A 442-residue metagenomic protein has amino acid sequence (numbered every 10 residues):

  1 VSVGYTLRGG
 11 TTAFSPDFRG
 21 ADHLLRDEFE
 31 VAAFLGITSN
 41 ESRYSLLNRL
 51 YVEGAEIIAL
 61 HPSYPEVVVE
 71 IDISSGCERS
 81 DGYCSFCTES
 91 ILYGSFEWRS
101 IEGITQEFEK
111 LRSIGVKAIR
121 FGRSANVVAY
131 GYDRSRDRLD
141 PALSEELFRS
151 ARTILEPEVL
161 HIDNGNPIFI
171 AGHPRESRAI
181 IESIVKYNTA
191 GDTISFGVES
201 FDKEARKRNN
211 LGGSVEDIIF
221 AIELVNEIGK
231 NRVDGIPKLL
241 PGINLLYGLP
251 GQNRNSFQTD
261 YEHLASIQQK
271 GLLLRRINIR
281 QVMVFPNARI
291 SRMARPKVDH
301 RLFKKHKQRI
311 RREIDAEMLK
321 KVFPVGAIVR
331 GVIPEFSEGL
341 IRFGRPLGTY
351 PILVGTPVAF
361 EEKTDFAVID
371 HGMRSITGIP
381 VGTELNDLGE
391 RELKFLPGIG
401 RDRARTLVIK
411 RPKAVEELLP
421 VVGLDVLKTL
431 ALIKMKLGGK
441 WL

Functional and structural regions predicted by a protein language model:
V1-E102: Acidic, low-complexity intrinsically disordered segments
C77, I104, F196, I277 (+1 more regions): Conserved, mostly hydrophobic/aromatic
E109-Q252, H263-S266: Conserved SAM/AdoMet-binding glycine-rich loop
G131-A142, R208-N209, A265-R330: Radical SAM enzyme [4Fe-4S]-AdoMet core and its adjacent flexible, acidic and glycine-rich loops/tails across
D299-T383: Terminal RNA-binding accessory module
T406-V415: Residue-level signature of tetratricopeptide-repeat
L419-L442: Alpha-helical interaction/regulatory segments in DNA maintenance proteins
